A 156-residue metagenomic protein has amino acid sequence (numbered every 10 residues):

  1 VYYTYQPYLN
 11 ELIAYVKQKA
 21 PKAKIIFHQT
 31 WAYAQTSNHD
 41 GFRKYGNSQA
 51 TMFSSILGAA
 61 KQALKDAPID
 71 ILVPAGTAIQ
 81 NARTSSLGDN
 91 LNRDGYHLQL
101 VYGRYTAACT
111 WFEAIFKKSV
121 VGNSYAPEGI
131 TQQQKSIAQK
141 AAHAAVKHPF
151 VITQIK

Functional and structural regions predicted by a protein language model:
V1-V101, E113: Alpha-helical cap/lid subdomain in secreted, periplasmic, or secretory-pathway luminal O-acyl-processing enzymes
L91, G95-L98, Y102, A108-K156: Conserved catalytic region of serine esterases and O-acyltransferases that act on ester linkages in lipids
